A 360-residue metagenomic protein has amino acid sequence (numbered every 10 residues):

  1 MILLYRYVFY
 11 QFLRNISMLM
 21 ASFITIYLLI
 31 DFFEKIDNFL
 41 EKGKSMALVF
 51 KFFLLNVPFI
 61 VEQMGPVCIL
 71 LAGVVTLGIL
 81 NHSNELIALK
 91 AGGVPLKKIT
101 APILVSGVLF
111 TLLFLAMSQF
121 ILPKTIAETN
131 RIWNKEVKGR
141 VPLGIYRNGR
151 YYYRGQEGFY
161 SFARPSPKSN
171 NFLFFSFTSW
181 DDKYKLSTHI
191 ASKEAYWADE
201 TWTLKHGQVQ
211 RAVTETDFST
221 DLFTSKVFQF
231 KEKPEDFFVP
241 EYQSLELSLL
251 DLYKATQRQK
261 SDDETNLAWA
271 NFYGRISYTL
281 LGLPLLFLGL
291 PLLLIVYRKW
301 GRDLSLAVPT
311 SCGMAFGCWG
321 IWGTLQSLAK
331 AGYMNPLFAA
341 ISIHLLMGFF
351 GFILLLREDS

Functional and structural regions predicted by a protein language model:
M1-F12, H189-S192, H206, T220: N-terminal start-of-domain structural block
M1-G155, P167, K233-S360: Transmembrane alpha-helices
G139-A212: USP/UBP deubiquitinase core
T203-L204, E215-D217, D236-F238: Short acidic, Gly/Pro-enriched loop/turn segments at secondary-structure junctions
V209-V213, D217, G332: An acidic-aromatic
F218-E232, L247: Generic detection of short hydrophobic beta-strand segments and adjacent strand-loop junctions
